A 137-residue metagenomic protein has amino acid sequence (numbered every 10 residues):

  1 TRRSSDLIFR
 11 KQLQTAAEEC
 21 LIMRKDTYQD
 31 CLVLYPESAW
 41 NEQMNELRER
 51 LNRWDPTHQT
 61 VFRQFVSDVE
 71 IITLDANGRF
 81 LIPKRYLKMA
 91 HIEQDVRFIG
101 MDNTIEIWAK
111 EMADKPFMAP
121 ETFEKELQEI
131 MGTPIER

Functional and structural regions predicted by a protein language model:
T1-S4: Short, small-residue-biased leader/transition segments that mark boundaries at the very start of proteins
L7-Q12, E136: Long, hydrophobic N-terminal alpha-helical segment
Q12-I22, D26-T27, K88-I105: Extended intrinsically disordered, low-complexity coil regions enriched in Ser, Thr, Gly, Ala and often Pro
A16-E18, R24-Q43: Short, well-structured hydrophobic secondary-structure segments
V33-I71: Helix-adjacent hinge/juxtasegments
D75-A76: Polyanion-binding surface elements
K110-R137: Short, Lys/Arg-rich amphipathic alpha-helical interaction segments that bind nucleic acids or acidic protein surfaces
